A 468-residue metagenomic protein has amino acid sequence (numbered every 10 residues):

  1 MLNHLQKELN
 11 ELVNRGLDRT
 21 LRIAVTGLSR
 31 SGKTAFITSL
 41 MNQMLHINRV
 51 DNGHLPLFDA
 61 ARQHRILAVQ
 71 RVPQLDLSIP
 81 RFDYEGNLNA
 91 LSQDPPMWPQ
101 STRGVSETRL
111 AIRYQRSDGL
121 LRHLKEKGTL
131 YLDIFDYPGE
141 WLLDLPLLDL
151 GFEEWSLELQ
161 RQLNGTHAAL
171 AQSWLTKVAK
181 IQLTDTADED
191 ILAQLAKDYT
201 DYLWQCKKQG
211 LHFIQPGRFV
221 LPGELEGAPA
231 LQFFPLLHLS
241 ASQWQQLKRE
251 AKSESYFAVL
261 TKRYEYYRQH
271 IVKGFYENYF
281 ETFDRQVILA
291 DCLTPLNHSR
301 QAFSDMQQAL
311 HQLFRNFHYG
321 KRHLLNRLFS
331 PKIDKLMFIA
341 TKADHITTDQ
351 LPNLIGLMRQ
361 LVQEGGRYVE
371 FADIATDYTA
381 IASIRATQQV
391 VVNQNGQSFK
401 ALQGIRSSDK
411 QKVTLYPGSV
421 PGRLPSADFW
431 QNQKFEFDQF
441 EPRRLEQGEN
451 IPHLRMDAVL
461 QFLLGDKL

Functional and structural regions predicted by a protein language model:
H4-V13, L17, Q43-K332, T347 (+3 more regions): Switch- and interface-adjacent substructures of P-loop NTPase systems
I23-V25: Hydrophobic anchor at the beta1->P-loop junction of P-loop NTPases
L28: P-loop (Walker A) phosphate-binding loop of NTP-binding proteins
S31-K33: Conserved glycine(s) of the Walker
F36-I37: Post-Walker A alpha-helix
L40-L45, L147-F152, F303, P352-M358 (+1 more regions): Short secondary-structure boundary/capping segments
I339-I346, T379-V390: Short, conserved secondary-structure transition motifs
H345-E370: GTPase G-domain guanine-specificity segment
